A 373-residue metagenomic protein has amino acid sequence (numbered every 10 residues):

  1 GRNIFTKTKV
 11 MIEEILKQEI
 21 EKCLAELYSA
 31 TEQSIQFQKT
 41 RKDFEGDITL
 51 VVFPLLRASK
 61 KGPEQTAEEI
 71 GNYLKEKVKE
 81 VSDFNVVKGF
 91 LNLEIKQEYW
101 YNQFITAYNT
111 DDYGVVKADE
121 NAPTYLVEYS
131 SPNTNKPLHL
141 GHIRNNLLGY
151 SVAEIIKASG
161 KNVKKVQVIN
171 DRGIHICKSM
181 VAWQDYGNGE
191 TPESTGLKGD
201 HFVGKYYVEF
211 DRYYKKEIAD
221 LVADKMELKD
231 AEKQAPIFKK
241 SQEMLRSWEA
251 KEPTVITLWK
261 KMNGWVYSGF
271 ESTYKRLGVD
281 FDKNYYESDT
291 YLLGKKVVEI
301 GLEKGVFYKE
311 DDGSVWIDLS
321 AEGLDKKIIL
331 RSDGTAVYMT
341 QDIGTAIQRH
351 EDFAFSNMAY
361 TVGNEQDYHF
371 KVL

Functional and structural regions predicted by a protein language model:
G1-V10: Short, Lys/Arg-enriched N-terminal segments with co-localized hydrophobic residues within the first ~10-30 amino acids
V10-M11, F44: Exposed, low-complexity/repetitive linear segments and helix-based recognition motifs, biased toward charged/polar
M11-L27: N-proximal, solvent-exposed amphipathic alpha-helical segments enriched in charged/polar residues
K22-A58, G62-L373: NTP-dependent nucleotidyl-transfer catalytic core
